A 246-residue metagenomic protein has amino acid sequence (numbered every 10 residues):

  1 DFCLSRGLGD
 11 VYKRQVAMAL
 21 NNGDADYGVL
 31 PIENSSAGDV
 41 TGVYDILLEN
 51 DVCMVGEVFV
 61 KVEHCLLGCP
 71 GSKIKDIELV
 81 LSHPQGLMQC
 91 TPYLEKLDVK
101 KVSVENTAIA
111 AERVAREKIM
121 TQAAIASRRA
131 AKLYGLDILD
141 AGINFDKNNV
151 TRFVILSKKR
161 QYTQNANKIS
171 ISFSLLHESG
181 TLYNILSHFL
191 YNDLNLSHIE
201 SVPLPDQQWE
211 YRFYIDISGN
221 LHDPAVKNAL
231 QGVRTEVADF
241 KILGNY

Functional and structural regions predicted by a protein language model:
D1-Y12: Single conserved hydrophobic/aromatic residue that forms the stacking wall/gate of nucleotide- or nucleobase-binding
D10, G28-L30, G56, S82 (+3 more regions): General beta-strand structural signal in soluble alpha/beta enzymes
R14-V29, E33, A108-T121, R129: Short helices/loops that flank or line small-molecule/ion binding pockets
Q15, D24, I143-Y246: A conserved regulatory-domain signal marking ACT and ACT-like small-molecule sensing domains and adjacent regulatory
Q15-L67, S72-K73: Short, glycine-/small- and polar/acidic-enriched structural segments that line small-molecule recognition paths
I32-E33, A126-R129, S201, G219: Short secondary-structure boundary segments
D39-V55, K132-I143, V154-L156: Ligand-binding "clamshell"
E49-V102, N106, F153-K159: A conserved helix-loop-strand patch within extracytoplasmic ligand-binding domains of the periplasmic binding
